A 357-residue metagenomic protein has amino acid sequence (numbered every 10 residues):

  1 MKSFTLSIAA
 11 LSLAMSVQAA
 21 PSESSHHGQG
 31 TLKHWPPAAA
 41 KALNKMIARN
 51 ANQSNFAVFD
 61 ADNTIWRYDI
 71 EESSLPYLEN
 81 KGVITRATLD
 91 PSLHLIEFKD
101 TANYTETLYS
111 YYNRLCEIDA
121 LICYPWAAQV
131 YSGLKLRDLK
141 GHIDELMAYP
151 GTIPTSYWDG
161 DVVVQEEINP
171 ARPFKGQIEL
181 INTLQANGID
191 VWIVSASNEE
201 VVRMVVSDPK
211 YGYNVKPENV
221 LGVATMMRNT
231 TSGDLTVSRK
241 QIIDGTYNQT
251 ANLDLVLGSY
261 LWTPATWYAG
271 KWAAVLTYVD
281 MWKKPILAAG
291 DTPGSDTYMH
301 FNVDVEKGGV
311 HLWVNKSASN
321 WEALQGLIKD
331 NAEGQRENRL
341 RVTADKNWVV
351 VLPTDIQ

Functional and structural regions predicted by a protein language model:
K2-S3, K216: Short, solvent-exposed coil/turn linker segments
S3-L11, V17-A61, D69-E97: Non-catalytic pre-domain segments flanking phosphatase-related domains
A9, R67-D69, V202, T231: Active-site-proximal flexible loops/turns
A20-A38, A48-R49, S54, G141-W192 (+1 more regions): C-terminal cap/substrate-recognition subdomain and adjoining C-terminal extension of metal-dependent phosphatase-like
D60, Y68, G133-K135, E145 (+2 more regions): Short, solvent-exposed linear motifs at loop/edge-of-secondary-structure regions
D69, L121-I122, E200, A269: A generic alpha-helix surface/boundary motif
I70-E79, I84-I168: A metal-dependent, Asp-based hydrolase signature
